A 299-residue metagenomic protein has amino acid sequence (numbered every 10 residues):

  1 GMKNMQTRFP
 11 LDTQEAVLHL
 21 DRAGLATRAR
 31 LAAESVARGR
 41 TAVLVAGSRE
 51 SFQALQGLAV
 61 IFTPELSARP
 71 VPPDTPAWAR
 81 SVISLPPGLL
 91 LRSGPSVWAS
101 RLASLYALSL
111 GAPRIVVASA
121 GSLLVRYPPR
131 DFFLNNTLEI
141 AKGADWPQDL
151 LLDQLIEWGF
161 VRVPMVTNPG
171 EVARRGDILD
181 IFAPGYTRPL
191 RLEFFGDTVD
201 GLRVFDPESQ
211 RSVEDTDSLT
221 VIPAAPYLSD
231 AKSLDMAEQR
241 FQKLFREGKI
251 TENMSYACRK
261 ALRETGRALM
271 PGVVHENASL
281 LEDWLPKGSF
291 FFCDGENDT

Functional and structural regions predicted by a protein language model:
G1-T299: ASCE RecA-like P-loop NTPase motor cores that couple ATP hydrolysis to mechanical translocation on nucleic acids
